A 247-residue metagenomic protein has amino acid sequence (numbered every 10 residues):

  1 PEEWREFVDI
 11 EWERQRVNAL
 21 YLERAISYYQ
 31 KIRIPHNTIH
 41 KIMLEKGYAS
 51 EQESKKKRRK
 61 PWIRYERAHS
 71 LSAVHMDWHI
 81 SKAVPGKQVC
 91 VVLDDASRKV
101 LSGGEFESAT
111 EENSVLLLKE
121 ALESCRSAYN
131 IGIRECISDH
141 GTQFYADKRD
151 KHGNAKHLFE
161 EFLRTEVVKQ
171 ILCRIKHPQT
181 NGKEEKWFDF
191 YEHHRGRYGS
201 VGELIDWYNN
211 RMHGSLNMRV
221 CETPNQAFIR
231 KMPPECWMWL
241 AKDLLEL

Functional and structural regions predicted by a protein language model:
P1-M76, N154-H157, T223-I229: Basic, flexible linker segments flanking DNA-binding modules in nucleic acid-interacting mobile-element proteins
V17, V92-L93: Aromatic- and histidine-enriched alpha-helix N-cap/loop-to-helix transition segments that scaffold the rims
R33, A68-H75, H79-V89, D95-N210: RNase H-like DDE/DDD metal-dependent nuclease/strand-transfer catalytic core used by mobile genetic elements
K41, K57-R59, I63, S124-R126 (+2 more regions): Short, intrinsically disordered/low-complexity patches at protein termini and at juxtamembrane boundaries
Y48-E53, S127, H213-N217: Charged, solvent-exposed alpha-helical segments that act as regulatory interaction surfaces
Q52-K56, R98, V115, M238: Juxtamembrane helix-loop transition sites at the ends of transmembrane segments in multi-pass membrane proteins
P61, N130, I175-P178, C221-P224 (+1 more regions): Proline-rich low-complexity regions
E166, D189-L247: C-terminal domain-tail junction helix/linker
